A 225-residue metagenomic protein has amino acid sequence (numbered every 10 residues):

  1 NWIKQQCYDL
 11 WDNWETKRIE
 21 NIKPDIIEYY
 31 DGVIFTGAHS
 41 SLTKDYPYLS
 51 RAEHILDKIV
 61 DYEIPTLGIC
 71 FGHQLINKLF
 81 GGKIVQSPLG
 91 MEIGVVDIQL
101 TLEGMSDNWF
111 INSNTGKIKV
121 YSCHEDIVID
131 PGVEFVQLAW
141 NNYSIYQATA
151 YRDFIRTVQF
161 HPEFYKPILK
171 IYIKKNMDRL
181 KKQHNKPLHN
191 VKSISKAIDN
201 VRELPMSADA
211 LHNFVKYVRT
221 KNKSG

Functional and structural regions predicted by a protein language model:
N1, Y30, P47-S50, G81-I84 (+3 more regions): Short, glycine/charged-enriched secondary-structure capping and boundary segments
N1-I64, K186-G225: N-terminal beta1-alpha1 cap of cysteine-dependent amidohydrolase-like domains
N13, E20, M105, W109-K117 (+1 more regions): Short, glycine- and charge-enriched coil/turn segments that flank and shape catalytic ligand pockets
T36-G104: Cysteine-nucleophile active-site neighborhood
G81-P167: Pocket-forming structural segment of enzyme catalytic cores
W140, S144-G225: C-terminal and late-domain segments of enzyme folds
